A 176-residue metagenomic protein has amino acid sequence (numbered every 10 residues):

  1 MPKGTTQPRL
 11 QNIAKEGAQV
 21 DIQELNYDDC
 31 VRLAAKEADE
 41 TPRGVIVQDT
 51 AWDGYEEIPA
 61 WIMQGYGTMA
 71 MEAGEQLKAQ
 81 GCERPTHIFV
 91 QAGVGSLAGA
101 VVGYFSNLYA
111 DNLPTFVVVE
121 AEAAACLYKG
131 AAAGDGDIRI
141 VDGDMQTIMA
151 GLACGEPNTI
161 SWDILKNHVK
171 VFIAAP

Functional and structural regions predicted by a protein language model:
M1-E37: A glycine-rich helix N-cap at a beta->alpha junction
N12, D28, L33, W52-N167: Glycine-rich phosphate/pyrophosphate-binding loop at beta-loop-alpha junctions
E16, E40-T41, N167-H168: Structured helix-beta-strand junction loops
Q19-V20, E24, E40-D49, D135-M145: A polyampholytic, Gly/Pro-enriched intrinsically disordered region
Q19-V20, I88, F172: Short, well-ordered beta-strand core segments
Q23, D49, V119-A121, A175: Generic beta-sheet signal
G44-V45, T86, K170: Conserved acidic residues
K170-P176: Short, intrinsically disordered, charge-balanced linker/junction segments flanking boundaries in proteins
